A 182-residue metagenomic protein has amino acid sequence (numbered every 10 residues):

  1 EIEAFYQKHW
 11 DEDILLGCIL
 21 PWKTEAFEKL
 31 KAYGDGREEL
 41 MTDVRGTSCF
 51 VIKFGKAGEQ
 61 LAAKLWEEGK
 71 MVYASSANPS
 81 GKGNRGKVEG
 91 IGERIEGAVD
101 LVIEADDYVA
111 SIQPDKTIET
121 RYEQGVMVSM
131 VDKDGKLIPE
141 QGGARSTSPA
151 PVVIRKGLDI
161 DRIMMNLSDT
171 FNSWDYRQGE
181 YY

Functional and structural regions predicted by a protein language model:
E1-Y182: Active-site-adjacent structural elements in enzyme catalytic cores
